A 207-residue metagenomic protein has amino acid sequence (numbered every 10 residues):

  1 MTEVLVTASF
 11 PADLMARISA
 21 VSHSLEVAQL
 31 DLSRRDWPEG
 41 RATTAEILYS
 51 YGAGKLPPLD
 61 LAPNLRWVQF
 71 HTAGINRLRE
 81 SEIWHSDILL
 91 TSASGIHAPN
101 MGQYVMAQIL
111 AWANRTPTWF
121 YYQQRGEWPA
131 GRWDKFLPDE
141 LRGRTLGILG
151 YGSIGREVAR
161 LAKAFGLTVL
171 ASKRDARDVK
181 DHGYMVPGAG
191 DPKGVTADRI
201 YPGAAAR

Functional and structural regions predicted by a protein language model:
M1-I47, R177-H182, V186: N-terminal glycine-/charge-rich "phosphate-binding" loop or analogous flexible N-terminal tail
S9-A12, D31-R34, S50-L56, H71-I75 (+1 more regions): Short beta->alpha connector loops
R17, Y104, Q108, E157 (+1 more regions): Rossmann-fold NAD(P)-dependent oxidoreductase module
I18-V21, S81-H85, G188-V195: Short, conserved catalytic or adaptor-binding loops enriched in Gly and charged residues
L25-R34, I47-G52, R125-R132, G183-Y184 (+1 more regions): Short gly/ser/thr-rich secondary-structure transition/capping motifs
W37-R41, L59-L61, A205-R207: Short amphipathic alpha-helix with an adjacent loop that forms part of the alpha/beta core around
T44-Q124, P138-R142: Phosphate/diphosphate ligand-binding glycine-rich loop within oxidoreductases
D134-R207: Rossmann-like dinucleotide/phosphate-binding beta-alpha-beta segment
